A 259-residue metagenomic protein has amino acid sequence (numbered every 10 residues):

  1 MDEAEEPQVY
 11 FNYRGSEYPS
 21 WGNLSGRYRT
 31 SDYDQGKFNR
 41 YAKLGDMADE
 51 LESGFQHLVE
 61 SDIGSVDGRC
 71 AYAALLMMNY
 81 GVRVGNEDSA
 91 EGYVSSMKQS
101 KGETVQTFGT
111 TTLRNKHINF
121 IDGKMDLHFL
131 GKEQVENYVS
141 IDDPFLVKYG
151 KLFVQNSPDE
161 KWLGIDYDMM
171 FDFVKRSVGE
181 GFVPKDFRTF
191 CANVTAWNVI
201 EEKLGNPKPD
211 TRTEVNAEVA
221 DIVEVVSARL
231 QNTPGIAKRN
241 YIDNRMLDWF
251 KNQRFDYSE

Functional and structural regions predicted by a protein language model:
M1-E259: Extended, non-catalytic subsegments within catalytic or DNA/protein-binding/adaptor domains
